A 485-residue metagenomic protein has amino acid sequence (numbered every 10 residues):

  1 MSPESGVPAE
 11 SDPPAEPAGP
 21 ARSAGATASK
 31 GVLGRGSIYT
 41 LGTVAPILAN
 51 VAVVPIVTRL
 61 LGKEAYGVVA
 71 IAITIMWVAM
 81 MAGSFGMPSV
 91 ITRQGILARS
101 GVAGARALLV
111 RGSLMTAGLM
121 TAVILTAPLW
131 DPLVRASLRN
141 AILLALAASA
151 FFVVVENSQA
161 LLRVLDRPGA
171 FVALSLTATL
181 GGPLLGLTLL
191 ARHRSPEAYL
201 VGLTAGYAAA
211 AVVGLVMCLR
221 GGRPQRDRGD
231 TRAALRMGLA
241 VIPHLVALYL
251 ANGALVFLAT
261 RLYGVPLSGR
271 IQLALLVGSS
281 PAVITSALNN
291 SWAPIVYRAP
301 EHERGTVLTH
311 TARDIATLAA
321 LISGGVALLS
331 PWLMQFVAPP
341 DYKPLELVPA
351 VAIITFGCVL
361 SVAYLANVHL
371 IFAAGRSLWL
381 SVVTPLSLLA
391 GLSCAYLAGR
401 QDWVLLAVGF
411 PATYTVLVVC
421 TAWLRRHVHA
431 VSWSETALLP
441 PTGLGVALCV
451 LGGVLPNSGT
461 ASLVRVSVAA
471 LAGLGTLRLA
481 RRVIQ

Functional and structural regions predicted by a protein language model:
S2, V7, D12-A28, P196-L203 (+4 more regions): Interhelical loop/hinge segments that connect adjacent transmembrane helices in multipass membrane
S2-G6, E10-A18, T27-P88, P183 (+3 more regions): Signature of the first transmembrane helix
G34-N50, A178, Y199-G214, C218 (+4 more regions): Transmembrane helical elements of multi-pass membrane transporters/channels
G34-P46, N50, A72, M76-L129 (+4 more regions): Membrane-water interface segments that mark the loop-to-transmembrane alpha-helix transition
I96-G112, R270-V383: Specific pore-lining/lateral-gate transmembrane helices of multi-pass inner-membrane transport and insertion machines
A117-L125, L129, V134-S158, V172 (+6 more regions): Alpha-helical transmembrane segments of multi-pass membrane proteins
T126, S387-A390, E435-Q485: Transmembrane alpha-helical segments of multi-pass transport proteins
L143, V172-R220, P385-S393, W403-R425 (+1 more regions): Hydrophobic alpha-helical transmembrane segments
